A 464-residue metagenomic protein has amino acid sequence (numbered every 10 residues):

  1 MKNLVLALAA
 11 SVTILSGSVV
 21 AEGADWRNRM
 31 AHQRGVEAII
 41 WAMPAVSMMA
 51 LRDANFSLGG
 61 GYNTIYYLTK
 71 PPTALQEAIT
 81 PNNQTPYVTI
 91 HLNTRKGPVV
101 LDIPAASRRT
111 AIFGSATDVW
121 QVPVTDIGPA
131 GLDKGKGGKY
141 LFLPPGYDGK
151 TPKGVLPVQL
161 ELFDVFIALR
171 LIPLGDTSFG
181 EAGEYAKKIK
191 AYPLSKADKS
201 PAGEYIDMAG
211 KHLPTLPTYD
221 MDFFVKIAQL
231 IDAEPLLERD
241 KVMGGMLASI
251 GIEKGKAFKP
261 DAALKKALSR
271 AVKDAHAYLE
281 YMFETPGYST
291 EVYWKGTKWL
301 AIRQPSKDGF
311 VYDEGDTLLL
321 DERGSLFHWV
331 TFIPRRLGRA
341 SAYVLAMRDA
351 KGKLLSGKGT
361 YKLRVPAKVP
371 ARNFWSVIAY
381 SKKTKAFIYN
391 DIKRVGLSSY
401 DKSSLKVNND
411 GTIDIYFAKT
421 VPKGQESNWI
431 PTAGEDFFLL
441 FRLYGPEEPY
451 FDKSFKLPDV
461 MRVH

Functional and structural regions predicted by a protein language model:
M1-L4: Positively charged n-region of N-terminal signal peptides that target proteins for export
A7-S16: Bacterial N-terminal signal peptides
A21-H464: A compositional/structural signature for long, glycine/proline-rich flexible linkers and loops on extracytoplasmic
